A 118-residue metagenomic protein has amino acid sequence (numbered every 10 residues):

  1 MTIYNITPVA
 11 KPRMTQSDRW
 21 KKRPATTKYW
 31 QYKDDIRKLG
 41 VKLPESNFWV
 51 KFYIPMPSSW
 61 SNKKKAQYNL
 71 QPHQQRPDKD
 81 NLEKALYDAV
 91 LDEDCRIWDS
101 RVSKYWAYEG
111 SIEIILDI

Functional and structural regions predicted by a protein language model:
M1-I118: Acidic, proline/glycine-enriched N-terminal capping motif
